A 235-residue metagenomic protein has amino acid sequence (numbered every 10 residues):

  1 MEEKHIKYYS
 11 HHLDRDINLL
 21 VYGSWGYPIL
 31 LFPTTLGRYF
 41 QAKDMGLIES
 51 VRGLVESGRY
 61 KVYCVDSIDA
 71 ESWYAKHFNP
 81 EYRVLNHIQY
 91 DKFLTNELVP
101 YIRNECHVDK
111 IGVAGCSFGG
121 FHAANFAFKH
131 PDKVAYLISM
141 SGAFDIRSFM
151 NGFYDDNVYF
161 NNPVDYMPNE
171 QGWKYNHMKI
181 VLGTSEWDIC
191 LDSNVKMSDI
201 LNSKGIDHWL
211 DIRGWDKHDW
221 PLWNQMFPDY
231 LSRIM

Functional and structural regions predicted by a protein language model:
M1-M235: Non-catalytic cap/lid and distal C-terminal segments of serine-dependent acyl enzymes
